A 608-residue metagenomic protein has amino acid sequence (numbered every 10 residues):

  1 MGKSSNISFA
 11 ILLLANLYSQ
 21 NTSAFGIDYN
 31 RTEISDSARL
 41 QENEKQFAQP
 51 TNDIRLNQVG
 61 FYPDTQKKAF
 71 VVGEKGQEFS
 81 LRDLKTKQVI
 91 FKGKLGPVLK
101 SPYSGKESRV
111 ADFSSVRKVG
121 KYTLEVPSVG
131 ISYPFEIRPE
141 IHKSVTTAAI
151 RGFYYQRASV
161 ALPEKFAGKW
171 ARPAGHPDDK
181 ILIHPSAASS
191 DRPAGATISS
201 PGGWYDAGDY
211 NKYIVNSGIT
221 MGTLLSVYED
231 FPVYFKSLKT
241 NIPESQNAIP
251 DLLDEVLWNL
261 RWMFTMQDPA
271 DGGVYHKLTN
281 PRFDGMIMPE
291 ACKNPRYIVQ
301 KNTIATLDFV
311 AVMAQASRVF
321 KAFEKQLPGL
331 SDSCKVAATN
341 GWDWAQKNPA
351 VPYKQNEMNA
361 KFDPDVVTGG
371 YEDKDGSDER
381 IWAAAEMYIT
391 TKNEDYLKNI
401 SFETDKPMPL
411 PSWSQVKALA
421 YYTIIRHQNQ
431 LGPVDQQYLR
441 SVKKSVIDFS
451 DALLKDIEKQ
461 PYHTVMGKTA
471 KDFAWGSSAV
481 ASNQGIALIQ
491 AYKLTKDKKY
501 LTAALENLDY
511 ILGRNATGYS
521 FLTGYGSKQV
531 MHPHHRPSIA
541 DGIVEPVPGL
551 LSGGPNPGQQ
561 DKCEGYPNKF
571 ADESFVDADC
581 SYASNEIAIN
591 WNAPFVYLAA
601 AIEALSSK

Functional and structural regions predicted by a protein language model:
M1-S8, Y18: Bacterial N-terminal signal peptides that target proteins for export
L14, S19-N21: N-terminal signal peptide c-region/cleavage motif recognized by signal peptidases
T22-A48: Sec-dependent signal peptide cleavage junction
R55-V129, P139-E140, R151, Y155-G218 (+8 more regions): Aromatic (Trp/Tyr) and acidic
S226-L252, W258, N294-Y297, Q315-C334: Short coil/linker segments at helix-helix boundaries
P250-G273: Carboxylate/His-rich catalytic cores and anion/metal-binding grooves
Q267-H276, P349-E357, K392, K455-K459: Proline-centered turn/helix-capping motifs that create local helix->coil transitions or kinks
V312-Y371, A385, I425, N429: C-terminal transactivation domains of fungal Zn(2)-Cys(6)
